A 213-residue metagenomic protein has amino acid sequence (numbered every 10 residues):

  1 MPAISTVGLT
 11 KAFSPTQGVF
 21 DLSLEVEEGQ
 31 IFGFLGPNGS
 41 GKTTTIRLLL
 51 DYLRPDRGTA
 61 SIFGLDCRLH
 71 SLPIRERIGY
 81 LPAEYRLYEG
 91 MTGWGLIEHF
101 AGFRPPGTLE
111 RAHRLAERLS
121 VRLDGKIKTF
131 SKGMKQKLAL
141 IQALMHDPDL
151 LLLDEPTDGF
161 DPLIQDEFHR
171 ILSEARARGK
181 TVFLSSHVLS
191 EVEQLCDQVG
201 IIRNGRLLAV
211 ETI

Functional and structural regions predicted by a protein language model:
P2-T6, K11-R203, L207-A209: ABC transporter nucleotide-binding domains
